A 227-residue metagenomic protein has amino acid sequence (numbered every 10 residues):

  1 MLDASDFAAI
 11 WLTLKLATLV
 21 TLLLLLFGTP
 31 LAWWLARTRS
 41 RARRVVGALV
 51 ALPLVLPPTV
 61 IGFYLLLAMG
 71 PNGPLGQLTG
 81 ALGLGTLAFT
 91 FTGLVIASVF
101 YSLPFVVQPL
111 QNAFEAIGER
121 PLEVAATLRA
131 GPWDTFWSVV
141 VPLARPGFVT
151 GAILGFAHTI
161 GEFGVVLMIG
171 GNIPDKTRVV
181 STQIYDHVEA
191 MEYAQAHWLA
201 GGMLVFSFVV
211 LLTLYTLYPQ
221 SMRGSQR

Functional and structural regions predicted by a protein language model:
M1-A8, I169-F208, L212: Interhelical loop and adjacent transmembrane-helix boundary motif in polytopic membrane transport permeases
M1-L22, R37-A42, T79-L84, D186-A194: Periplasmic/extracellular loop-to-transmembrane helix junction in inner-membrane transport proteins
L19-V50, F63-L65, L78, A113-L122 (+3 more regions): Transmembrane-helix boundary motif in ABC transporter permease subunits
L22, F105-L110, F114, G118 (+1 more regions): Transmembrane alpha-helices
G62-V99, I169-I173: Membrane-interfacial helix termini and adjacent extracytoplasmic/periplasmic loops of multi-pass transporters
G70-P71, F148-D186: Non-cytoplasmic
T86-A126, V139, G151-A152, L212 (+1 more regions): Membrane-cytosol interface at the C-terminal ends of specific transmembrane alpha-helices in multi-pass membrane
Q111-L122, A126-T127, Y193, H197-R227: C-terminal transmembrane helix and the adjacent membrane-cytosol boundary/short C-terminal tail of inner/organellar
